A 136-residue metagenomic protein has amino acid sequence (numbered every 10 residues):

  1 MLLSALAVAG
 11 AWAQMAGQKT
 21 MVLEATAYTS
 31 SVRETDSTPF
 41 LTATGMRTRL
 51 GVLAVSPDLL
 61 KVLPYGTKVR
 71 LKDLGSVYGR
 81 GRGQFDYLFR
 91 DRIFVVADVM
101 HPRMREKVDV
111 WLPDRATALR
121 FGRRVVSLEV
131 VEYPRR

Functional and structural regions predicted by a protein language model:
M1-V8: Bacterial N-terminal signal peptides
W12-R136: Solvent-exposed, well-ordered loop and adjacent helix/strand elements within mature globular domains that form
